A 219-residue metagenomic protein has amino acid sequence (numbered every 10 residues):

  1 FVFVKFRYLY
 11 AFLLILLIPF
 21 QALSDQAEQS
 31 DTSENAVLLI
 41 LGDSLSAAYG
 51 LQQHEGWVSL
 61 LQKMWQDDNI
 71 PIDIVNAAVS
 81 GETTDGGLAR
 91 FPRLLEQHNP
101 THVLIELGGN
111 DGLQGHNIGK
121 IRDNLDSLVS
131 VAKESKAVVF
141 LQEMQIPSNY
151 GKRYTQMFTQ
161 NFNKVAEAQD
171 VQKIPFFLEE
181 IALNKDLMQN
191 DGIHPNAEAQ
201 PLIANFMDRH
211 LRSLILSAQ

Functional and structural regions predicted by a protein language model:
F1-Y10: Bacterial N-terminal signal peptides that target proteins for export
A11-F12, A22-L23: Cleavable N-terminal signal peptides
D25-S80, R90-N99: Serine-esterase "nucleophile elbow" of acetyl-processing enzymes
S46-A47, G81, I146, L183: Active-site micro-motifs of SAM-dependent methyltransferase domains
G50, V75-T83, G112-H116, G192: Acidic/histidine-rich helix-loop elements that form or flank divalent-metal/phosphate-binding sites at the catalytic
I70, L88-Q219: Alpha-helical cap/lid subdomain in secreted, periplasmic, or secretory-pathway luminal O-acyl-processing enzymes
